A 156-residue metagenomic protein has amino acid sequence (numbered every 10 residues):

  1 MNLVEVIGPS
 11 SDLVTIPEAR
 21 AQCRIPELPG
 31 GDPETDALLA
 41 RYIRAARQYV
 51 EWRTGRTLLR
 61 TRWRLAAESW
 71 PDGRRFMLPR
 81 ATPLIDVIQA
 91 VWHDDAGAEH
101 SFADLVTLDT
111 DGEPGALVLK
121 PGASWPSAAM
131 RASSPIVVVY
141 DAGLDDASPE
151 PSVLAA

Functional and structural regions predicted by a protein language model:
M1-A156: Divalent metal-cofactor coordination and adjacent catalytic microenvironments
